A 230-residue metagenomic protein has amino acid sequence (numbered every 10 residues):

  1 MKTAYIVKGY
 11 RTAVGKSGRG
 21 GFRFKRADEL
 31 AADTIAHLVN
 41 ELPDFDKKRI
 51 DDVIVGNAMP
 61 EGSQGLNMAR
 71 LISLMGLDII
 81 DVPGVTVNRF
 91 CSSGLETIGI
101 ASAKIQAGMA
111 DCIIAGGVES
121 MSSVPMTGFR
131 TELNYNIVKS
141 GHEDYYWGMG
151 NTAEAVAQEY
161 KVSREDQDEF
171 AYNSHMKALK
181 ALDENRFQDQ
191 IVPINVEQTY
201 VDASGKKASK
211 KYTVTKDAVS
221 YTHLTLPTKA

Functional and structural regions predicted by a protein language model:
M1-A58, G62-S73, T86, A155-R164 (+3 more regions): Conserved active-site "lid/cap" helical segment
R11-T12, F24, D28-D33, D44 (+1 more regions): N-terminal extracellular/periplasmic Venus flytrap/periplasmic-binding protein-like
G18-R19, G65-L66, S123-F129, G205: Short acidic, glycine/serine/threonine-rich loops at helix termini
K25, N57-D111, E132, D144-N151 (+1 more regions): Conserved catalytic cysteine-centered active-site region of acyl-thioester-dependent Claisen-condensing enzymes
K47-V55, P83-N88, I113-G117, D166-N173 (+1 more regions): Beta-strand segments within the central parallel beta-sheet cores of soluble alpha/beta enzyme folds
N88-V118, A157-R186: Active-site-proximal alpha-helical scaffold in enzymes
Q106-E159, V214: Flexible glycine-/small-residue-enriched beta->alpha junction loops that bind anionic phosphate/pyrophosphate groups
T225-A230: Short "domain-exit" segments at the C-terminal end of structured domains
